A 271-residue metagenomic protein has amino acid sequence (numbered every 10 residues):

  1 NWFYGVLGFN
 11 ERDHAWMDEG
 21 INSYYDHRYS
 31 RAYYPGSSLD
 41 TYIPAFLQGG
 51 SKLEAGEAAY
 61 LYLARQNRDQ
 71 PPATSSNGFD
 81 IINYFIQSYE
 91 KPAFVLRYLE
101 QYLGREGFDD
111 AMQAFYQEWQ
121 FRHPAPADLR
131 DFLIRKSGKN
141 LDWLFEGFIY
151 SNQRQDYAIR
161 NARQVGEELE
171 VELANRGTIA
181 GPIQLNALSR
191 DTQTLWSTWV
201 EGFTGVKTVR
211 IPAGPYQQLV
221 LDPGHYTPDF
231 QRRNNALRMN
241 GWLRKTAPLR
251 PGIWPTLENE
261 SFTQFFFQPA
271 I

Functional and structural regions predicted by a protein language model:
N1-A174, A180: Hydrophobic alpha-helical and helix-loop surface patches within well-folded domains that function as non-catalytic
D13-E19, A111-A114, Q184-A187, T198-V200 (+1 more regions): Composition- and surface-driven signal marking solvent-exposed, interaction-prone regions in large proteins
A15, N152, G202, E260-Q264: Transmembrane beta-barrel outer-membrane domains
P35-G36, Q164, R190-Q193, R238-G241: Short, low-complexity, polar/charged sequence segments that are solvent-exposed and flexible
T41-Y42, G49, W196-W199, V209-P212 (+1 more regions): Glycine-rich loops and low-complexity Gly/Arg-rich segments that provide flexible linkers or classic glycine-based
A64-R65, G205-V206, F262: Residue-level detector of alpha-helical transmembrane segments in integral membrane proteins
L141-D142, Q155-P223: Beta-strand-rich binding/interaction modules
R210-P212, V220-I271: Outer-membrane beta-barrel initiation region
